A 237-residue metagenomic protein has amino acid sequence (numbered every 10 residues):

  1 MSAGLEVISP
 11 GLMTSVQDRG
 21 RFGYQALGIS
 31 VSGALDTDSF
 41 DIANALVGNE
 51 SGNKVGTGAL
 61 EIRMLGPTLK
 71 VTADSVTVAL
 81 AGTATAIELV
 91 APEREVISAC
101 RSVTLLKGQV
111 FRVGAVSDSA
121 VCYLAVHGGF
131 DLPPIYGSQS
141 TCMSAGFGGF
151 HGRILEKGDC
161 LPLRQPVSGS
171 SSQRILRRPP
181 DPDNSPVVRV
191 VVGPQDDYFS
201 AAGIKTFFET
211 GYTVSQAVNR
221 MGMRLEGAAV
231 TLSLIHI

Functional and structural regions predicted by a protein language model:
M1-I235: Conserved "landmark" site that anchors the functional core of diverse proteins
